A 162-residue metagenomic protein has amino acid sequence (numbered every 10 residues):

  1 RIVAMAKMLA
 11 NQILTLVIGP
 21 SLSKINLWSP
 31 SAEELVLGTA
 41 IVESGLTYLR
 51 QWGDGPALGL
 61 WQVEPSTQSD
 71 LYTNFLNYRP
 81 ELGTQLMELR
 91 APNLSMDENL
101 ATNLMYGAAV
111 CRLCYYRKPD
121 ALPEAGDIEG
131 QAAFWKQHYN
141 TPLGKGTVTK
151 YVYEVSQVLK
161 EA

Functional and structural regions predicted by a protein language model:
A4-L22, I41-P119: Peptidoglycan-targeting cell-wall enzymes and recognition modules
S23-S31: Short, charged helix-capping/linker segments at alpha-helix termini
P30-G38, G126-W135: Alpha-helical scaffolds flanking conserved acidic
S44-Q51, N140-T149: Secretory-pathway/luminal and periplasmic proteins that interact with or process carbohydrate-rich
K118-G126: Inter-helical turn/loop segments and adjacent helix faces that build the functional surface of alpha-helical bundle
G130-G144, V155: Short, charged interaction patches at domain edges and termini
V148-A162: Long, charge-rich low-complexity segments
